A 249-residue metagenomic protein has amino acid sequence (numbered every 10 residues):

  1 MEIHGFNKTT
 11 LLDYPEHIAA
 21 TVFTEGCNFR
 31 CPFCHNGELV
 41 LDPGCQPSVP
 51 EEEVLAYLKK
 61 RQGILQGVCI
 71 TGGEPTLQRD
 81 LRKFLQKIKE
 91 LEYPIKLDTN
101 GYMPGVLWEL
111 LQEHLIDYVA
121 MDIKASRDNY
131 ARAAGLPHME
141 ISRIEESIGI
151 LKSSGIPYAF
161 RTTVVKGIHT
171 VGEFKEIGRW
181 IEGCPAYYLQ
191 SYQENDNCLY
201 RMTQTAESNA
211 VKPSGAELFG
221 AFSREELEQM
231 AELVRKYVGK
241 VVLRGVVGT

Functional and structural regions predicted by a protein language model:
M1-H17: Short, charged low-complexity linear segments at domain edges
E2-N7, G26, L39-V40, E53: SEC14/CRAL-TRIO lipid-binding/transfer domains and related phosphoinositide-recognition modules that form deep
F6, Q190-Y192, L243-G248: Conserved beta-strand termini and adjacent loop/short-helix elements that scaffold enzyme active sites in alpha/beta
E16-V49: Canonical Radical SAM [4Fe-4S] cluster-binding loop centered on the CxxxCxxC motif and its immediate flanking residues
F23, T71-G72: A secondary-structure boundary/capping signal
G37-V68: Conserved alpha-helical substructure of the radical SAM core
L55-G67, T76-M202, N209, L218-R224 (+1 more regions): Conserved AdoMet/S-adenosylmethionine-binding subsite of the radical SAM
E228-T249: Charged phosphate-binding loop/patch that engages nucleotide di/tri-phosphates or the phosphate backbone of nucleic
